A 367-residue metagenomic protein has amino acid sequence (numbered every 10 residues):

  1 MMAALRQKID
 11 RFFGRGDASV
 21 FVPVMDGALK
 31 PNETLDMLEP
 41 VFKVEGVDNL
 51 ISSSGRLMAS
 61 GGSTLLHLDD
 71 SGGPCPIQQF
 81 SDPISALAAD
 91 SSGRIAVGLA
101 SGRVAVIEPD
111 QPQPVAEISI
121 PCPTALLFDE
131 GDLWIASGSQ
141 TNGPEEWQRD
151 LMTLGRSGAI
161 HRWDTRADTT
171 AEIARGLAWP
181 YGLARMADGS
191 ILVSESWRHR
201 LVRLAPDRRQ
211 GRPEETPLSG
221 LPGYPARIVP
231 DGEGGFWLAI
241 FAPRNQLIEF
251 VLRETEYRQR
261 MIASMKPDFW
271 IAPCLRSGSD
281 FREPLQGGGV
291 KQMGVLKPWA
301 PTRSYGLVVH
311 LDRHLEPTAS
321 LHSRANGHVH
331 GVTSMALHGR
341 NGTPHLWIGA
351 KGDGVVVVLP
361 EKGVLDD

Functional and structural regions predicted by a protein language model:
M1-D367: Sequence-structural signature of mature extracellular/luminal beta-sheet repeat domains, prominently beta-propellers
